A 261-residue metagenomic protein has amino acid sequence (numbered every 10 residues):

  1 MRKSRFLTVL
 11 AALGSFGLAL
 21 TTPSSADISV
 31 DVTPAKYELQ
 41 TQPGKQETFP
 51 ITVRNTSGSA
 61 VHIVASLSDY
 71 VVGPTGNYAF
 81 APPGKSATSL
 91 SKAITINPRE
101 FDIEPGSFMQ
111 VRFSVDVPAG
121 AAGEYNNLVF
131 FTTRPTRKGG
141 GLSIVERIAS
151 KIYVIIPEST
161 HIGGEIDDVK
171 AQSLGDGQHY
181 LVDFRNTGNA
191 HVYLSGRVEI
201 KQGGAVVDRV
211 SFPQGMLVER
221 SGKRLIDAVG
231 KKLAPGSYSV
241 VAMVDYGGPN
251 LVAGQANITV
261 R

Functional and structural regions predicted by a protein language model:
A26-S59, P98-E100, G164-G175: Beta-sheet-dominated interaction scaffolds and their linkers
I28-P34, S57-Q110, S195-V198, Q202-D208: Surface-exposed binding patches on compact interaction domains or structured appendages
Y37-Q40, I96-I103, Y153, V169 (+3 more regions): Beta-strand-rich interaction surfaces with strong enrichment in secreted/lumenal proteins
T48-T52, V61-L67, S91-R137: Ligand-binding face of N-terminal immunoglobulin V-set domains in extracellular IgSF glycoproteins
P50-R54, S114, H179-T187, V229: Short edge beta-strand/loop segments characteristic of extracellular beta-sandwich folds
T56-S59, V71, A119, N186-A190 (+2 more regions): Short, acidic/polar linear motifs in exposed loop/turn regions
F101-F108, G215-K223, V260-R261: Short proline/glycine- and polar residue-rich coil/turn motifs
Y125, V129, G236-A242: A short tyrosine-centered beta-strand micro-motif
